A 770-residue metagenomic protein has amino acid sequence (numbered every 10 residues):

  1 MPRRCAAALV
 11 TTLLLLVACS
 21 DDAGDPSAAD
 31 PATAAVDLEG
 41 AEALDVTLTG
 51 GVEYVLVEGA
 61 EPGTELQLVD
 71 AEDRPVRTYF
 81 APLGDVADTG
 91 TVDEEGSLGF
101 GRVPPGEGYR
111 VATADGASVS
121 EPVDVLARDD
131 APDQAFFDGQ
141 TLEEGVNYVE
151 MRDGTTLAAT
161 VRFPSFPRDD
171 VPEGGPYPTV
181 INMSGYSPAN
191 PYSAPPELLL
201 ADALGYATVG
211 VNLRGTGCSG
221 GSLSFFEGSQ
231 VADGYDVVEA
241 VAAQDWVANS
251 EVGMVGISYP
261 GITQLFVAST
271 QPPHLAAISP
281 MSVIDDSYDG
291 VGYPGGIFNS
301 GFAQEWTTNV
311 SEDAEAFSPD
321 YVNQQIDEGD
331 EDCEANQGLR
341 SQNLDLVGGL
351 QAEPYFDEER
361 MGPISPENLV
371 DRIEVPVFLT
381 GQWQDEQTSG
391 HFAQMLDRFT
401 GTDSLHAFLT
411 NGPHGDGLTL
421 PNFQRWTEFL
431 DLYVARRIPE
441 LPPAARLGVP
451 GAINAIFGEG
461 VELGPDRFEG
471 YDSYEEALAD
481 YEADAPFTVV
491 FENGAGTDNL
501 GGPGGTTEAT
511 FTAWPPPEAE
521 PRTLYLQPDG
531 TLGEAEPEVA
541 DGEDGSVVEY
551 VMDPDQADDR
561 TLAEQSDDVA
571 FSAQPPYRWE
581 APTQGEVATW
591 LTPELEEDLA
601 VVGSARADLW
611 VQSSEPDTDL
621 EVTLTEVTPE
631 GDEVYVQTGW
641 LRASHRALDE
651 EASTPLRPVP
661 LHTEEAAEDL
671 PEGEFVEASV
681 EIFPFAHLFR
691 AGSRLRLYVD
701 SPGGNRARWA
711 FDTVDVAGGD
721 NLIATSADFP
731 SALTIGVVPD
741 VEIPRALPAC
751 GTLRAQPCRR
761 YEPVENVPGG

Functional and structural regions predicted by a protein language model:
L15-A18: C-terminal motif of bacterial Sec signal peptides marking the signal peptidase cleavage site
S20-D22: Bacterial signal peptide processing site
R128-G175, L591, L595-E597: N-terminal cap/lid segment of alpha/beta-hydrolase-fold proteins
L157, S165-A243, Q584, P616 (+3 more regions): Cap/lid segment of the alpha/beta-hydrolase catalytic domain
P195, A203, F266-I373, V461 (+2 more regions): Accessory cap/linker subdomain of secreted extracellular hydrolases
S229, A240, V255-D327, G381-Q387 (+1 more regions): A catalytic-pocket lid/entrance helix-loop region that shapes and gates access to the active site across common
W246-S258: Alpha/beta-hydrolase fold nucleophile elbow
G417-G770: C-terminal, loop-rich substrate-recognition/catalytic regions characterized by aromatic stacking residues
